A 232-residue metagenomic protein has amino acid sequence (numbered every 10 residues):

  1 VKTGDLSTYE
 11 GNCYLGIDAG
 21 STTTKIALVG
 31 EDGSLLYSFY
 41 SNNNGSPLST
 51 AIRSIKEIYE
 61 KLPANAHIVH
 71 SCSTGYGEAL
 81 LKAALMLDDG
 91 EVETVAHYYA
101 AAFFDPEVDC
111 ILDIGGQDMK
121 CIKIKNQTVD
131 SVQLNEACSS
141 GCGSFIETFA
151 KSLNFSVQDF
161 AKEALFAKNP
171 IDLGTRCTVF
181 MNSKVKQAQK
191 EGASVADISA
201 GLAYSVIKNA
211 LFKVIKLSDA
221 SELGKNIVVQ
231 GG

Functional and structural regions predicted by a protein language model:
V1-T3, G201-G224: Phosphate/ATP-binding catalytic cores across multiple sugar-kinase/actin-like superfamilies, primarily ASKHA
G4-D32, V108-K125: Gly/Thr-rich phosphate-binding beta-strand-loop-beta motif of the actin/hexokinase/Hsp70
I17-R53, E57, V132, E136: Short glycine-rich, Thr/Ser-proximal phosphate-binding strand/loop in the N-terminal lobe of ATP-dependent enzymes
Y40-N43, L62-T94, K123, D130-S131: Short beta-strand-loop/turn "lid" adjacent to the catalytic site in phosphate-handling enzymes
N43-L48, N126-N169: Glycine-rich phosphate-binding loop plus the immediately following alpha-helix
P47-K61, I207-I215: Short, well-ordered amphipathic alpha-helical segments that serve as non-catalytic structural scaffolds within diverse
Y76-G77, S205, S221-G232: Glycine-rich phosphate-binding loops at beta-strand->alpha-helix junctions
S183-K213: Adenine-nucleotide phosphate-binding core of ATP-dependent small-molecule kinases
